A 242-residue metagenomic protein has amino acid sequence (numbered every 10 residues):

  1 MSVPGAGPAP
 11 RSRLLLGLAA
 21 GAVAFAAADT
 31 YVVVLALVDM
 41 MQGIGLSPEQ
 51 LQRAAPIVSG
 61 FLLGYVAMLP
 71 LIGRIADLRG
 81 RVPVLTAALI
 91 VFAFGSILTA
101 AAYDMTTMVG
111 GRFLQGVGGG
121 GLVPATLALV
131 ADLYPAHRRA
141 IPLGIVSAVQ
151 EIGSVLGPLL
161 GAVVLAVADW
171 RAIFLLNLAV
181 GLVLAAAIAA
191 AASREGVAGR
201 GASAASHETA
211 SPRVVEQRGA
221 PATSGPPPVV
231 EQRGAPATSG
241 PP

Functional and structural regions predicted by a protein language model:
M1-A28, V33: Cytosolic juxtamembrane N-terminal segment immediately preceding the first transmembrane helix of multi-pass
A36-A67: Extracellular/periplasmic helix-loop-helix junction of adjacent transmembrane segments in MFS-like secondary
G43-G45, G80, A101-T107, P135 (+1 more regions): Helix-breaking motifs and short loop linkers at transmembrane-helix boundaries and internal kinks in secondary membrane
S59-G73, V123-L127: Central cavity-lining transmembrane alpha-helices of secondary-active solute carriers, predominantly the Major
A67-M105: Conserved MFS/SLC helix-loop-helix module at the cytosolic interface between two early adjacent transmembrane helices
L114-A148: Cytoplasmic helix-loop-helix junction between adjacent transmembrane helices in 12-TM secondary transporters
A166-P242: Hydrophobic transmembrane-helix bundles of small-molecule transporters
